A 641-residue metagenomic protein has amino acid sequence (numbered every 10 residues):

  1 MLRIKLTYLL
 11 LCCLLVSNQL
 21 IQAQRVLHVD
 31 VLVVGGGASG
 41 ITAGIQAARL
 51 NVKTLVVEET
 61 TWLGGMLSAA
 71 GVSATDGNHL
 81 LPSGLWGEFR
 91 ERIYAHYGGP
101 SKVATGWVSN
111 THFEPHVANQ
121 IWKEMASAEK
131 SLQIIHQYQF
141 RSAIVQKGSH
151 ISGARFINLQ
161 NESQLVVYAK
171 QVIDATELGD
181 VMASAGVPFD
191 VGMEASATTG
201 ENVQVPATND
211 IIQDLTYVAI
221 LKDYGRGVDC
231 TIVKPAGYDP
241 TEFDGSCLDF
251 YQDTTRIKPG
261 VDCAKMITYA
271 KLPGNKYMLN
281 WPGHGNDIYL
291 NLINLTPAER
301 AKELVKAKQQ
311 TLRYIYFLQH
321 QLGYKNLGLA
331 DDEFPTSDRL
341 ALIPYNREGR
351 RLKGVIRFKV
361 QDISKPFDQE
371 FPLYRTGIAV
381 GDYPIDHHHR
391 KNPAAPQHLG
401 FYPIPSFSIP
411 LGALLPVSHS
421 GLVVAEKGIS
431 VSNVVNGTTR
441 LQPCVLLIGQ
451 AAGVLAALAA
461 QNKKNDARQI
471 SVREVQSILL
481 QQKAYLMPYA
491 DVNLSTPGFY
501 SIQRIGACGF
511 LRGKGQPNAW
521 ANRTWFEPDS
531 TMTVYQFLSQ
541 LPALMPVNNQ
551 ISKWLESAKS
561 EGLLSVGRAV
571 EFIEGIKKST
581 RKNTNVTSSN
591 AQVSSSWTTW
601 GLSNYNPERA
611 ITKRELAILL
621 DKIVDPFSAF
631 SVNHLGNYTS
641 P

Functional and structural regions predicted by a protein language model:
M1-L9: Bacterial N-terminal signal peptides that target proteins for export
Y8-S17: Bacterial N-terminal signal peptides
Q19-A23: Sec/Tat signal peptide C-region and signal peptidase I cleavage site
R25-G37: Beta1/beta-strand and adjacent pyrophosphate-binding region of the FAD-binding site in flavoprotein oxidoreductases
G40: N-terminal Rossmann-fold NAD(P) dinucleotide-binding loop
Q46, V52-K53, E58-I144, S149 (+2 more regions): Conserved N-terminal/central alpha/beta ligand/cofactor-binding core
G148-S149, G153, Q160-Q171, A175-I478 (+2 more regions): Flavin (FAD/FMN)-binding glycine-rich loop and adjacent Rossmann-like elements that form
A507-P641: Terminal recognition/anchoring or ligand-binding modules at protein termini
